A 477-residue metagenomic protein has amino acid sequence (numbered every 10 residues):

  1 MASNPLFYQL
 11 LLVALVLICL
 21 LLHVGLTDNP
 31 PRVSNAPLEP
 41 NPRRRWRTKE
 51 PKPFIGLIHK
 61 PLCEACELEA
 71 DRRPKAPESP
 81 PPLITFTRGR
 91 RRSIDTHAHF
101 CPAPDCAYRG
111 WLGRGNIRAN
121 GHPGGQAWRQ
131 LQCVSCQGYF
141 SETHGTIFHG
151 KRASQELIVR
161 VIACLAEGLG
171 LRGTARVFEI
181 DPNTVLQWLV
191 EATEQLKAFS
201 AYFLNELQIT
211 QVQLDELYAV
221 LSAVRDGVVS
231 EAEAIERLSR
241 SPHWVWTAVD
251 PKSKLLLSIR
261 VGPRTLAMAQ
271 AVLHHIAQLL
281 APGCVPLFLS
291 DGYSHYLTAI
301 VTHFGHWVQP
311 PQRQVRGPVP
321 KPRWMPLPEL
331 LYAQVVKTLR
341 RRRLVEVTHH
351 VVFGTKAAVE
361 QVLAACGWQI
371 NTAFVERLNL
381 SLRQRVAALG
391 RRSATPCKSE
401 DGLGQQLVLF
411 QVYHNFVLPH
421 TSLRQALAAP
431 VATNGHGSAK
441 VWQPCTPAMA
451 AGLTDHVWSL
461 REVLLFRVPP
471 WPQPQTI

Functional and structural regions predicted by a protein language model:
M1-L6: Short, strongly hydrophobic alpha-helical membrane anchors
F7-V24: Single-pass alpha-helical transmembrane signal-anchor segments in small membrane proteins across taxa
F7-Y8, L38, E67: Low-complexity, intrinsically disordered segments with a bias for serine/threonine
C19-L20, P40, W46, K52: Periodic, rod-like helical contexts
T27-R44: Short juxtamembrane segments adjacent to a transmembrane helix
S34, W46, P51, I55-I477: Residue-level recognition of single "structural anchor" positions that define or cap local secondary structure
